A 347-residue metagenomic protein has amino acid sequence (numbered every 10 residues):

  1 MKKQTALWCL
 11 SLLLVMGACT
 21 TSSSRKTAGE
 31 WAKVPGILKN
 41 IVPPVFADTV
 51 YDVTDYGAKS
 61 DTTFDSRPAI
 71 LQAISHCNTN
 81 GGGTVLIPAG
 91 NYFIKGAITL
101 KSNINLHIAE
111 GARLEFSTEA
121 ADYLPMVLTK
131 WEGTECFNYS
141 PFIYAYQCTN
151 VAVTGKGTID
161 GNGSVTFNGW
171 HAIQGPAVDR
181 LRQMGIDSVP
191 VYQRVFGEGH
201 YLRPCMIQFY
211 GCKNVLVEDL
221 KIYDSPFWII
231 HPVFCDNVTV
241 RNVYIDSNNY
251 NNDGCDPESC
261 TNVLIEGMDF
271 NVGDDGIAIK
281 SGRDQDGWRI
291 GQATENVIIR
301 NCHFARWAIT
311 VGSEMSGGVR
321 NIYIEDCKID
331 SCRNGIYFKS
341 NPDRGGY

Functional and structural regions predicted by a protein language model:
M1-W8: Bacterial N-terminal signal peptides that target proteins for export
L14, C19-Y347: Extracellular/periplasmic carbohydrate-active domains that bind, remodel, or depolymerize complex polysaccharides
